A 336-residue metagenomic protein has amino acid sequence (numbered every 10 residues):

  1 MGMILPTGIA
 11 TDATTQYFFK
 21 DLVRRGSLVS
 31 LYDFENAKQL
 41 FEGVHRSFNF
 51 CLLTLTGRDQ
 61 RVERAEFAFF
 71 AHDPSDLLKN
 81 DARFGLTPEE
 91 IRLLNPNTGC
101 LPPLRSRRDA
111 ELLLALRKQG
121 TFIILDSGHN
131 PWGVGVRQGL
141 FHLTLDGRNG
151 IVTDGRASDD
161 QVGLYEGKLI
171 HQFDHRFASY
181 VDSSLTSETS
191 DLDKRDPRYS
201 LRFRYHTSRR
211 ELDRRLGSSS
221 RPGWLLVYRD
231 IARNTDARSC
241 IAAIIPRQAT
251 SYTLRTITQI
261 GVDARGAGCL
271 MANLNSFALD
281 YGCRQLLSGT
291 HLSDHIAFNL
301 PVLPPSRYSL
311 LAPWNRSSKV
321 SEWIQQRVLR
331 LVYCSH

Functional and structural regions predicted by a protein language model:
M1-H336: S-adenosyl-L-methionine
